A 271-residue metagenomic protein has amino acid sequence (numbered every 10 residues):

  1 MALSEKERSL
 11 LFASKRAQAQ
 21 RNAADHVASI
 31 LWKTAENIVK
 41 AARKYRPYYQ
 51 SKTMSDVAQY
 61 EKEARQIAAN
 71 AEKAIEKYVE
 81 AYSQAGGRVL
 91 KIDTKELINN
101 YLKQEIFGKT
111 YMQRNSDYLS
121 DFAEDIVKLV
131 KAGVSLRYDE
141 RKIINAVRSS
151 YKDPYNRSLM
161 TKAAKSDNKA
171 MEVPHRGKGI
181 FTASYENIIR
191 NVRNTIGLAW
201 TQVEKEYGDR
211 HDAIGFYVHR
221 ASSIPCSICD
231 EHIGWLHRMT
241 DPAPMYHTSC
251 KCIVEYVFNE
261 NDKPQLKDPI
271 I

Functional and structural regions predicted by a protein language model:
M1-P174, E260-I271: N-terminal leader/targeting and assembly helices and adjacent pre-domain segments
K165-P269: Acidic, glycine-rich two-metal-ion catalytic cores of nucleic acid-processing enzymes
